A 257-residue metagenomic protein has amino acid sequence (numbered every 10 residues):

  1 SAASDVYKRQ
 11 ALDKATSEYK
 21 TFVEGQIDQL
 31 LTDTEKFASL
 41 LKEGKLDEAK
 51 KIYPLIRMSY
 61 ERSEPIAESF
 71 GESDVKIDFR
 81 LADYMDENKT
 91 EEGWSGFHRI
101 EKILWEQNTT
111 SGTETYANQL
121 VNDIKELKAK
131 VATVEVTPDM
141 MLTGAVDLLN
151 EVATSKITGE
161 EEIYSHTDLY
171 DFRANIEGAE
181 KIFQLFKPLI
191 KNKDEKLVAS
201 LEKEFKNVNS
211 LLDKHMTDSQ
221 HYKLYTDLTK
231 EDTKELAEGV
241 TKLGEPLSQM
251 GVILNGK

Functional and structural regions predicted by a protein language model:
A2-Y7: Short, small-residue-biased leader/transition segments that mark boundaries at the very start of proteins
R9-S17, R62-D83, I163-H166, I182-E202: Short, solvent-exposed, charged loop/turn and helix-capping segments that join or cap alpha-helices on peripheral
R9-T21, L31-K42, F97-E101, M216-T229: Acidic/histidine-rich, surface-exposed loop or edge segments in extracytoplasmic proteins
T32-L46, P54-E68, W105, N122-A132 (+5 more regions): Sec-exported extracytoplasmic/periplasmic mature domains
R62-T109, T113: Long, charged all-alpha helical bundle/coiled-coil segments in cytosolic proteins
G93-E202: Extended amphipathic alpha-helical interaction segments
E177-K257: A cross-kingdom marker for long, charged
